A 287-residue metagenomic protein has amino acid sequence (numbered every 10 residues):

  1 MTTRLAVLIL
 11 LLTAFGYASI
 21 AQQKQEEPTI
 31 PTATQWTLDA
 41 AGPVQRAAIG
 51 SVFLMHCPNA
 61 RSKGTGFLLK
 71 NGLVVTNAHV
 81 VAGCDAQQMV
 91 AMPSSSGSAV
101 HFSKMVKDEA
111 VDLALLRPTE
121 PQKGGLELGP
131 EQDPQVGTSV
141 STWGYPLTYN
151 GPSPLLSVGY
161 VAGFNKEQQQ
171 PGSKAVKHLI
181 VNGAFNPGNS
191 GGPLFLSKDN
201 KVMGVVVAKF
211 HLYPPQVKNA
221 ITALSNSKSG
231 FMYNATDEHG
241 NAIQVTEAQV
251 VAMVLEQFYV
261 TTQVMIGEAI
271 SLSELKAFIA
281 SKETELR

Functional and structural regions predicted by a protein language model:
L5-T13: Sec-dependent N-terminal signal peptides
A14-I20: C-terminal segment of classical bacterial N-terminal signal peptides
A21-L68, V74, V111-L113, Y259 (+1 more regions): N-terminal activation segment of mature serine protease catalytic domains
V52, N59-K63, G72-G151, A184 (+3 more regions): Conserved active-site neighborhood of the chymotrypsin/trypsin-like protease fold
L68, F102-K104, V161: Conserved hydrophobic positions within beta-strands
L69-K70, K198: A cytosolic small-molecule/anion-sensing beta-strand core signal
G124-I180, F185-P193, V206-A220: Flexible, gly/ser-rich surface segments that form the specificity/activation loops bordering the active-site cleft
L196-R287: C-terminal subregion of chymotrypsin/trypsin-like serine protease catalytic domains
